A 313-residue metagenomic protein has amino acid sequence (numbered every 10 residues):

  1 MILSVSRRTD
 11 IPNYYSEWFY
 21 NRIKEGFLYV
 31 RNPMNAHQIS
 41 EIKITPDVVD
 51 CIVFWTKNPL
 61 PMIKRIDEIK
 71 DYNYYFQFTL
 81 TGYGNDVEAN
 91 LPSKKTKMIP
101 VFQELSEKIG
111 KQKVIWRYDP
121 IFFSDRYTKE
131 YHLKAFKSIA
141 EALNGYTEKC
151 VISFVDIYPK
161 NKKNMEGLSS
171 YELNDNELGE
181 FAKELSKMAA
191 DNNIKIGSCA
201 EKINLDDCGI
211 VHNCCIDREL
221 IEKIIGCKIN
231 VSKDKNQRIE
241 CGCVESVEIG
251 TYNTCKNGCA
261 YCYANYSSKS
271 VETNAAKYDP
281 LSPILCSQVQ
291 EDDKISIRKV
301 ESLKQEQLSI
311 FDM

Functional and structural regions predicted by a protein language model:
M1-E88, K95-K111, S268-M313: Conserved Radical SAM active-site core
R8-D10, K57, T79-Y83, D119-I121 (+2 more regions): Active-site beta-loop-alpha junctions enriched in small/polar residues
G84-P92, P120-E130, M165-L173: Surface-exposed cleft-lining segments at the edges of enzyme active sites
K97-N164, K183-A200: Conserved C-terminal portion of the radical SAM core fold that forms the substrate/S-adenosylmethionine-binding
T147-Y252: Catalytic cores of enzyme domains
I239, V247-S268: Local cysteine-cluster metal-coordination motifs and their immediate loop/turn environment, predominantly Fe-S cluster
